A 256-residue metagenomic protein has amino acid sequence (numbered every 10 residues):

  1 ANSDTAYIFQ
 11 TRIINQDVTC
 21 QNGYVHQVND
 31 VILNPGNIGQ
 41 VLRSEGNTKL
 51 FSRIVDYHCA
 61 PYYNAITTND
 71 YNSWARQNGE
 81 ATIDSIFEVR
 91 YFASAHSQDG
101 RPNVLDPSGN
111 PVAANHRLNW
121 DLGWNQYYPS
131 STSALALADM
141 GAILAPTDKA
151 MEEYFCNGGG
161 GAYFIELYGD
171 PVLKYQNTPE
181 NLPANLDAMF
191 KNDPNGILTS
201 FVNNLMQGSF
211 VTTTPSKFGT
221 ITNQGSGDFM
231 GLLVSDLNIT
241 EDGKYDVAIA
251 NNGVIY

Functional and structural regions predicted by a protein language model:
A1-Y256: Mature, structured domains of secreted/extracytosolic soluble proteins
